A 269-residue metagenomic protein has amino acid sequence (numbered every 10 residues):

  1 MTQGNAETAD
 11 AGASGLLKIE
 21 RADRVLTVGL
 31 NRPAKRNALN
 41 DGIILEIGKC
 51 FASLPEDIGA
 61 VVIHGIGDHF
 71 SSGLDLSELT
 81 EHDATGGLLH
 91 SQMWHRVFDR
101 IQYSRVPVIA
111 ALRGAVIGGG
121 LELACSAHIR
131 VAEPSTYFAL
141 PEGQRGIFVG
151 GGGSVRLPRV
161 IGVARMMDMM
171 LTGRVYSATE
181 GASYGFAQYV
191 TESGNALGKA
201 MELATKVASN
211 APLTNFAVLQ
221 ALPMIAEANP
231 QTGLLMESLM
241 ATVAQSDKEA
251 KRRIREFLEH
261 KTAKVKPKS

Functional and structural regions predicted by a protein language model:
M1-D23, L54, G173-T179, G194 (+1 more regions): C-terminal alpha-helix plus adjacent terminal tail
M1-I66, D99, S269: Conserved CoA-thioester-binding segment of acyl-CoA-metabolizing enzymes
V28, R32, E46-I47, I63 (+7 more regions): Terminal peptide-recognition signature
A38-D41, S72, E81, L171 (+2 more regions): Phosphate-coordinating loops and pocket residues in cytosolic domains that bind phosphorylated ligands
I43-I47, H90-M93, A196, E237: Hydrophobic alpha-helical membrane-association signature
E56-D57, G65-R100, V116, Q144-G146 (+2 more regions): Glycine- (often His-adjacent) and acidic-residue-rich active-site loop that binds/positions the CoA thioester
D99-N215, L239, D247: Crotonase-fold acyl-CoA enzyme core
